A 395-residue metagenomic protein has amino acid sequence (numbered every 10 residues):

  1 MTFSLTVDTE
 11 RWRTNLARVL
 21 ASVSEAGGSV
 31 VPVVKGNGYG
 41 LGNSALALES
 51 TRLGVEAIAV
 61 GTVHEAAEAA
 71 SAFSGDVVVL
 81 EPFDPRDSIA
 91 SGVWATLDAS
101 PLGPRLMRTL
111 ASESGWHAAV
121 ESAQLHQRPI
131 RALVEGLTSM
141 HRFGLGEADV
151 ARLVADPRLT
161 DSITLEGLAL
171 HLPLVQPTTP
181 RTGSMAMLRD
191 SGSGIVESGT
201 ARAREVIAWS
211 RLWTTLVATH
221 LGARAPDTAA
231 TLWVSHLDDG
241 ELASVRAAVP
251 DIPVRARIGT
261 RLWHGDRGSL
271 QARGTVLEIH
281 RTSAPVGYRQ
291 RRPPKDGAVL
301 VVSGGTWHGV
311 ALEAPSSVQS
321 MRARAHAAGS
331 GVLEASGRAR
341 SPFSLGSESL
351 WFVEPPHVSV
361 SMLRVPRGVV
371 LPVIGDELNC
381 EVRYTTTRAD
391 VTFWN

Functional and structural regions predicted by a protein language model:
T2-D8, R13, P32, T179-N395: Active-site anion/phosphate-binding pocket segments in diverse small-molecule metabolic enzymes
F3-V7, R11-T14, G27-R211, T215 (+1 more regions): Active-site-proximal beta-alpha core segment in soluble small-molecule metabolic enzymes
